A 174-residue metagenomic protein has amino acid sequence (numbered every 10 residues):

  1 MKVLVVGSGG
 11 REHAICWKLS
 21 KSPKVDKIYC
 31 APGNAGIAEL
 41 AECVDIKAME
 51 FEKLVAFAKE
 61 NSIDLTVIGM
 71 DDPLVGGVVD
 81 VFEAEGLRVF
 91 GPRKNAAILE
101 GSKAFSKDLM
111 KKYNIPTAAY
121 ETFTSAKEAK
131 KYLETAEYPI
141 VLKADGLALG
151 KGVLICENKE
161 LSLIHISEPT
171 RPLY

Functional and structural regions predicted by a protein language model:
M1-K94: ATP-binding N-terminal substructure of ATP-dependent carboxylate-amine bond-forming enzymes
I37-E39, N114-P116, G146-G150: Short glycine-enriched loop/turn motifs at secondary-structure junctions
C43-M49, E121-T124, C156: Short acidic-hydrophobic, aromatic-tinged amphipathic segments that line or gate anion-handling sites
F82-R93, E100, S106-Y113: Glycine/small-residue-rich loop that forms an oxyanion/phosphate-binding "nest" at active or ligand-binding sites
K103-P139, K159: Anion-binding (especially nucleotide phosphate/pyrophosphate-binding) glycine-rich loop and adjoining beta-alpha core
M110, A136-C156, R171: ATP-grasp fold ATP-binding core
I164-Y174: Single conserved hydrophobic/aromatic residue that forms the stacking wall/gate of nucleotide- or nucleobase-binding
